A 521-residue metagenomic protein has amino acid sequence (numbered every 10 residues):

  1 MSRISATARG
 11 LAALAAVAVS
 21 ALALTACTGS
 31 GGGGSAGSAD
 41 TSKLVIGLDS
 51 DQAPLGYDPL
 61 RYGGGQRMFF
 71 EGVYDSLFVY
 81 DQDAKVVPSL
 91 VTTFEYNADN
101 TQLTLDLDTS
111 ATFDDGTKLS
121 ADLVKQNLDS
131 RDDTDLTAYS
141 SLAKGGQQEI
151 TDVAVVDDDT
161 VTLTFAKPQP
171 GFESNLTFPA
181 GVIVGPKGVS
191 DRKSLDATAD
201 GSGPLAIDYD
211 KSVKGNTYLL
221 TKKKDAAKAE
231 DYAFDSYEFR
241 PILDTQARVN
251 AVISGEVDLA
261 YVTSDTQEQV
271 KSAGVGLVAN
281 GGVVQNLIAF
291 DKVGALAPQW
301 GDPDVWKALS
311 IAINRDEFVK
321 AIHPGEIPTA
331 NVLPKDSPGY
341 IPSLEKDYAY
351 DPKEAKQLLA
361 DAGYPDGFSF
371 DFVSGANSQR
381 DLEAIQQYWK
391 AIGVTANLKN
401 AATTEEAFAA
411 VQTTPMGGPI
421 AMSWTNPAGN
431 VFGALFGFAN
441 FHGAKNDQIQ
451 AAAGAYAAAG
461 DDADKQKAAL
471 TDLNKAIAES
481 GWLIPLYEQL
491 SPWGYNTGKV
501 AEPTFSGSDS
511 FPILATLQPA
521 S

Functional and structural regions predicted by a protein language model:
G47-A98, D129, D200: N-terminal lobe/hinge region of extracytoplasmic solute-binding protein
S120-D129, D158-T164, P204, F234-D235 (+3 more regions): Alpha-helical secondary-structure segments
S141-K187: Surface-exposed binding/hinge segments that line and control ligand-binding clefts or catalytic entry sites
T177-Y232, S236: Gly/Pro-rich hinge or "lid" segments in bacterial periplasmic/extracellular proteins
S212, A360-S423, F441: Ligand/substrate-recognition segments at binding pockets and active sites
K224-Q269, T395: Ligand-site clamp/hinge motif
L296, P324-D361, R380: Structural transition elements
I313-P338, N377-A384, F408-S521: Detector for C-terminal structural segments
